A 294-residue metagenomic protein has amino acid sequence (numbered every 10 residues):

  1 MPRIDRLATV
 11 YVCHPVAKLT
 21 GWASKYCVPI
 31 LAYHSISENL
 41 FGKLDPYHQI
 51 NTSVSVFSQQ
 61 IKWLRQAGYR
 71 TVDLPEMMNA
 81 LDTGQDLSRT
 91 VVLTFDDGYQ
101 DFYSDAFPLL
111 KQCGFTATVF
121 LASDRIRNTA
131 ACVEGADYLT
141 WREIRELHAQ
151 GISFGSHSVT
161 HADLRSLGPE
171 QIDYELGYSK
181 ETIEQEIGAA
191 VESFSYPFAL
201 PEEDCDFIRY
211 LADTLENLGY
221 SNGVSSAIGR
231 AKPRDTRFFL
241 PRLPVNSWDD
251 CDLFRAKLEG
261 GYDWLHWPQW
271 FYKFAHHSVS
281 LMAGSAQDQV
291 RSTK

Functional and structural regions predicted by a protein language model:
M1-L93, D101, S166-K294: C-terminal active-site subregion of NodB/CE4 polysaccharide deacetylases
H14-A17, M78, Y103-D105, A130-Q150 (+1 more regions): Alpha-helical scaffolding within the catalytic cores of extracellular/periplasmic polymer-degrading hydrolases
A32-I36, A122-S123, H157-V159: Short loop/turn segments at strand-loop or loop-helix junctions that form parts of catalytic or ligand-binding pockets
R65-Q66, F107-G114, L139-S156, E184-I187 (+2 more regions): Acidic (Asp/Glu)-rich catalytic clusters
T94-F95, G155: Generic enzyme active-site microenvironment
Y99-Q100, T160: Short, glycine/acidic-enriched loop or turn micro-motifs at the edges of active sites
G114-D137: A short, conserved beta-to-alpha structural element at the edge of catalytic cores that scaffolds binding
R127-G135, H161-E170: Surface-exposed cleft-lining segments at the edges of enzyme active sites
